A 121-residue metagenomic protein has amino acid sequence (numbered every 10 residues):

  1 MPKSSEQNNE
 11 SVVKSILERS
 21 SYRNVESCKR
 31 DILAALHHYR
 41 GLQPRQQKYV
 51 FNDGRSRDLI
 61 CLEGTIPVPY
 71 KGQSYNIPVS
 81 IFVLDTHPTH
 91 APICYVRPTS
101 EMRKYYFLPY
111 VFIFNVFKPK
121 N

Functional and structural regions predicted by a protein language model:
P2, E6-Y75: Strand-helix-loop interaction patch of compact alpha/beta domains
S56-F117: Compact alpha/beta protein-protein interaction domains typified by the UBC
